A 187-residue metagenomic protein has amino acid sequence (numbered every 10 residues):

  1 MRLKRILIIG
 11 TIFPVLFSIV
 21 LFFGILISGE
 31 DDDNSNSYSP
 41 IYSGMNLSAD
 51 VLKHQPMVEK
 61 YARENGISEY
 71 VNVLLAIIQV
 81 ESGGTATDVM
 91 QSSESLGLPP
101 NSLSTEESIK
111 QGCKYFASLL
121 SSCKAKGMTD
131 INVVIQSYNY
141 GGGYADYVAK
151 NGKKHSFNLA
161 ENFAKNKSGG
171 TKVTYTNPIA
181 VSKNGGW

Functional and structural regions predicted by a protein language model:
R2-V51, P99-K110, K114, S118-W187: Non-catalytic cell-wall polysaccharide-engagement segments
G44-E59, R63-E64: Glycine-rich short-loop/terminal segments
A62-V71, K126: Short, charged helix-capping/linker segments at alpha-helix termini
S68-T85, S92, G112-C113, V134-G141: Short, functionally critical alpha-helical segments immediately adjacent to catalytic or ligand/cofactor-binding
E69, T85-A86, G127, K153: Secondary-structure boundary/capping signal
T87-M90, V148-K150: Short, solvent-exposed loop/turn and secondary-structure capping segments
M90-L98: Short linear capping/connector segments at secondary-structure termini
